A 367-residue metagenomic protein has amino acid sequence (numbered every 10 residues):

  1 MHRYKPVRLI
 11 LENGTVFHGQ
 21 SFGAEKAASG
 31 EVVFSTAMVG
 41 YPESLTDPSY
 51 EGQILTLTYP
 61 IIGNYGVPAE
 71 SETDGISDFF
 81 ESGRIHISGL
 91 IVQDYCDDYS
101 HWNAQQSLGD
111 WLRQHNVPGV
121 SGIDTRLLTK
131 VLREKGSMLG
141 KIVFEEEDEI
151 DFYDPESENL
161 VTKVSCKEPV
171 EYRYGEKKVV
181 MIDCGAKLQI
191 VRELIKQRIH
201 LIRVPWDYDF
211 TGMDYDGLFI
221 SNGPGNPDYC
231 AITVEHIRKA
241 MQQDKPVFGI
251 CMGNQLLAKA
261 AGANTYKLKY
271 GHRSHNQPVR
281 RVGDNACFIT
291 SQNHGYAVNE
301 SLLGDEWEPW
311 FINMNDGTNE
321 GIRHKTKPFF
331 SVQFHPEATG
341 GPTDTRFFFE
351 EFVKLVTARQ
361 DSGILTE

Functional and structural regions predicted by a protein language model:
M1-D207, P227, T339, E351-E367: RNA-binding accessory domains that recognize and position tRNA/RNA substrates
R8, P278-R280, G321: Residue-level detector of beta-strand face positions
P118, K178, P246-F248, N264 (+1 more regions): Proline-centered loop/turn at the N-terminus of a beta-strand
K178-D183, T290-S291, F330-F334: Active-site-proximal beta-strand elements of phosphoester/diester hydrolases
K178-V180, C184-G249, L256: Phosphate-binding active sites in nucleotide-utilizing proteins
N222-Q292, A297, G341-E351, L355-R359: Cysteine-nucleophile active-site neighborhood
A286-K327, I364-E367: Catalytic beta-strand/loop cores that center a nucleophilic Ser/Cys/Thr and support acyl-enzyme chemistry
G321-G363: A glycine-centered loop/beta-turn motif at secondary-structure junctions
